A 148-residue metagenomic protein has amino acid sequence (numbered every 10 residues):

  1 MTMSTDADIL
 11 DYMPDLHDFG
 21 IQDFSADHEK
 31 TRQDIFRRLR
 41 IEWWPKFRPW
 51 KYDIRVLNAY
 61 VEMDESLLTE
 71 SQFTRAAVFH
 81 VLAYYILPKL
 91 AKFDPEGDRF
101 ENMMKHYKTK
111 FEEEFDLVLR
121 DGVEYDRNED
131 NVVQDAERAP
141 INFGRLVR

Functional and structural regions predicted by a protein language model:
M1-S71, V123-R148: Conserved short "hinge" loops at termini or chain/domain junctions
G20-F24, A83-R148: Short loop/turn elements at secondary-structure junctions
R40, F73-R75, F111-D116: Short, charged low-complexity intrinsically disordered segments located at boundaries of structured domains
L68-F73, A91-P95: Short acidic, glycine/proline-enriched loop segments that cap or flank alpha-helices
S71-Y85: Elongated alpha-helical scaffolds
